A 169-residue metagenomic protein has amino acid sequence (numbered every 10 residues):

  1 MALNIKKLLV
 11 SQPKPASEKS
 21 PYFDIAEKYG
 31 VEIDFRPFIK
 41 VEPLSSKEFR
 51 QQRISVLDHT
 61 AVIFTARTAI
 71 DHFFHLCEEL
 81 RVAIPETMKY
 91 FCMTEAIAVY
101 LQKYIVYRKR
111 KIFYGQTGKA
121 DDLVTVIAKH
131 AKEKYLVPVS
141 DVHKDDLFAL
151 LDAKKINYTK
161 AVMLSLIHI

Functional and structural regions predicted by a protein language model:
M1-I167: Conserved beta-alpha
